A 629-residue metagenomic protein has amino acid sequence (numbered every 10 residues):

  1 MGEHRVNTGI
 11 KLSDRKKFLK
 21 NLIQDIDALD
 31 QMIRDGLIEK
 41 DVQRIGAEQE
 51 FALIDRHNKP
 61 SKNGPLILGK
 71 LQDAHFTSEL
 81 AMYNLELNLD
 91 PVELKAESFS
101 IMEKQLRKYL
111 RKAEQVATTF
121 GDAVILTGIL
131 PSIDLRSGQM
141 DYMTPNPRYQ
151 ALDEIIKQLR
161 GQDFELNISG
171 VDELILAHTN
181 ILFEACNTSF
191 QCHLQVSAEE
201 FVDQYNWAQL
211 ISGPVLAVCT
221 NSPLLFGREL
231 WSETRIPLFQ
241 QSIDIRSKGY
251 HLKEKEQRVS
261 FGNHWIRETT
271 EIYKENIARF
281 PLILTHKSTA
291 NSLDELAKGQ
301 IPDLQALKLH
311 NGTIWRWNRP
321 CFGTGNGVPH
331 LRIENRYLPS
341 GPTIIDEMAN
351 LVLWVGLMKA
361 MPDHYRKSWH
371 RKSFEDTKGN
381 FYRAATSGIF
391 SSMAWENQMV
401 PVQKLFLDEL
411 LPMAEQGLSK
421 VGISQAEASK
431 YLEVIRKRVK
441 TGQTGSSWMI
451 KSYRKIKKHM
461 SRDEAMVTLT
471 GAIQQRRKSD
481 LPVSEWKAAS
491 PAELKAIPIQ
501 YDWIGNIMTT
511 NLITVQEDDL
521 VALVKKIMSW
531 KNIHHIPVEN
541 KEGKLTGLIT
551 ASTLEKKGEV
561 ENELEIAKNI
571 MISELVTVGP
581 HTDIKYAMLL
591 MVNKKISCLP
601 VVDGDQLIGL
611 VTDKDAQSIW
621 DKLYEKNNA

Functional and structural regions predicted by a protein language model:
M1-P498, A551: Phosphate/nucleotide-binding catalytic core
V92, F201, S340, I513-T514 (+2 more regions): Short strand->helix junction
A489-N511, K525, S529, L545-I596 (+1 more regions): Tandem CBS (Bateman) regulatory domains
Q516-D518, G579-P580: A short beta-loop-alpha structural element at the N-terminal edge of CoA-dependent acyl/N-acetyltransferase catalytic
V521: Active-site hotspot residues in diverse enzymes, especially metal/ion-binding acidic/histidine motifs
I533-H535, I596-S597: Short loop/turn microsegments at loop-to-beta-strand junctions
E539-N540, V602: Core beta-strand residues in small-molecule sensory/regulatory alpha/beta domains
